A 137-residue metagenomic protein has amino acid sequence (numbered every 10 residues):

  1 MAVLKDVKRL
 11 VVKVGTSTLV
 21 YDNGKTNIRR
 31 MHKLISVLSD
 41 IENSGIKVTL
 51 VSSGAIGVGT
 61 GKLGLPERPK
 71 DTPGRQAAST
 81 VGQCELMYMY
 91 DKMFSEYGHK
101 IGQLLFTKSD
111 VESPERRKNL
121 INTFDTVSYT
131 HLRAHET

Functional and structural regions predicted by a protein language model:
M1-T49: N-terminal glycine-/serine-/threonine-rich phosphate-binding loop
V11-K13, K47-G59, I101-L104: Short beta-strand segments at enzyme active-site cores
T18-V20, A55-G59, V111-E112: Short, active-site-adjacent cap segments at secondary-structure transitions
G61-Q83: A charged helix-plus-loop insertion that forms the helical arch/lid used to bind and gate nucleic-acid substrates
L86-M87, K92-K100: Ordered, amphipathic secondary-structure segments that act as subunit-interaction surfaces in large macromolecular
S109-D110, P114-K118, S128: Hydrophobic alpha-helical hairpins/lids featuring a short glycine-rich hinge
N122-D125: A short aromatic-anchored loop/beta-hairpin motif
T130-H131, H135-T137: Conserved small/polar residues in nucleotide/adenosyl-binding loops
